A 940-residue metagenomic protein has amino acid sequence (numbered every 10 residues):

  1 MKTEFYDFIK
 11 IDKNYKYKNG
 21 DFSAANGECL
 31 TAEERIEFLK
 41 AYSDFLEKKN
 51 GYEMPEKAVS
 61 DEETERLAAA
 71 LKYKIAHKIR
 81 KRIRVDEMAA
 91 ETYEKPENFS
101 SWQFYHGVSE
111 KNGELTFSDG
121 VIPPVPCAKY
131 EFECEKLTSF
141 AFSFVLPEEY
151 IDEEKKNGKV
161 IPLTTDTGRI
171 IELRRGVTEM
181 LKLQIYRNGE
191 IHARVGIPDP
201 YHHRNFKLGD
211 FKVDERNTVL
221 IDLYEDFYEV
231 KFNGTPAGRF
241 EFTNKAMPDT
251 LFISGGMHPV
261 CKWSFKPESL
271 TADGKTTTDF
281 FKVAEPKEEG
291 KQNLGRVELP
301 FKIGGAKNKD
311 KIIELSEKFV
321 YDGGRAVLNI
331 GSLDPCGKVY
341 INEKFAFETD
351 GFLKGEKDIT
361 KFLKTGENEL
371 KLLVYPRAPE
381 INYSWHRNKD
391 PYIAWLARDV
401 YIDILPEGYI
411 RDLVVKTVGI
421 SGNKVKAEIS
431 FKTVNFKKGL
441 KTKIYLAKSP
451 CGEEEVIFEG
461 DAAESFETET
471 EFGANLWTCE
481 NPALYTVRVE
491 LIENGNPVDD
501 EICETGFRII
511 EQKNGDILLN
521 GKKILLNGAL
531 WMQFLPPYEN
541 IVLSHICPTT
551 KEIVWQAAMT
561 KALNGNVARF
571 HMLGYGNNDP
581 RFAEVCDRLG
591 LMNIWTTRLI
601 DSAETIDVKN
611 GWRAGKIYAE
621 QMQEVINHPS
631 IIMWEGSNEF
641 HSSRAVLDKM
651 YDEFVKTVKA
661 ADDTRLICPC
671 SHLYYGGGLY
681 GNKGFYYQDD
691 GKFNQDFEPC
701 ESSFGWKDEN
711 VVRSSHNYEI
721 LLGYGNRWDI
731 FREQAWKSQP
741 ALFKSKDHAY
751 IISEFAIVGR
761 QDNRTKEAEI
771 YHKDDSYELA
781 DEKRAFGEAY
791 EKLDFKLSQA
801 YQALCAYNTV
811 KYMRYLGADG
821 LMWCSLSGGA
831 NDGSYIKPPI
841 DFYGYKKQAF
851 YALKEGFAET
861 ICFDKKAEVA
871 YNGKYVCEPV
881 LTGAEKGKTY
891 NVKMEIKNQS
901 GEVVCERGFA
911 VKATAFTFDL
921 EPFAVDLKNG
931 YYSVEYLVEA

Functional and structural regions predicted by a protein language model:
M1-H106, E110, T116, V121-I122 (+14 more regions): Secreted/periplasmic carbohydrate-active enzymes, especially glycoside hydrolases
F117-C134, P200-K207: Secreted extracellular polysaccharide-interacting domains
P124-E149, N157-K159, L315-E317: A carbohydrate-recognition surface predominantly in extracellular/luminal proteins
K159-V195: Glycan-recognition/cleft segments
V195-T218: Short, aromatic/His-centered strand-loop micro-motif at the edge of beta-sheets
E215-E229, S332-D334: Localized edge beta-strand/strand-to-loop motifs within extracellular or lumenal beta-rich domains
F240-S264: Flexible glycan-contacting loops in extracellular carbohydrate-active proteins
K551-A558, V567-P839: Substrate-binding/catalytic cleft of secreted carbohydrate-active enzymes, primarily glycoside hydrolases
